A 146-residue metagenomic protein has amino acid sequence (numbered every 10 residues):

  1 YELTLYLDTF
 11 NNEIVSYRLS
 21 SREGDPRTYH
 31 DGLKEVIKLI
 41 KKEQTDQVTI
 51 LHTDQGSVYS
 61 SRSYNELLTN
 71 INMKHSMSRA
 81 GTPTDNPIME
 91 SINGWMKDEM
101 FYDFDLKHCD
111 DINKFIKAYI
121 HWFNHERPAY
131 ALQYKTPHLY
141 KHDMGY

Functional and structural regions predicted by a protein language model:
Y1-V15, E23: An active-site-proximal beta-strand-loop segment
L3, D25, Y29, S60 (+2 more regions): Hydrophobic (often cysteine-bearing) scaffold residues that line and stabilize catalytic clefts of nucleotide/cofactor
R18-Q44: Active-site beta-loop-alpha junctions of metal-dependent nucleic acid enzymes, especially the RNase H-like/DDE
L33, Y64-N65: Distinct, well-ordered alpha-helical segments
Q44-Y59, P83, Q133-T136: Acidic/histidine-rich, metal-coordinating catalytic segments
L51-Q55, T69-I88, F104-C109: RNase H-like polynucleotidyl transferase catalytic core
N65, T69-M73, W95-Y146: C-terminal domain-tail junction helix/linker
